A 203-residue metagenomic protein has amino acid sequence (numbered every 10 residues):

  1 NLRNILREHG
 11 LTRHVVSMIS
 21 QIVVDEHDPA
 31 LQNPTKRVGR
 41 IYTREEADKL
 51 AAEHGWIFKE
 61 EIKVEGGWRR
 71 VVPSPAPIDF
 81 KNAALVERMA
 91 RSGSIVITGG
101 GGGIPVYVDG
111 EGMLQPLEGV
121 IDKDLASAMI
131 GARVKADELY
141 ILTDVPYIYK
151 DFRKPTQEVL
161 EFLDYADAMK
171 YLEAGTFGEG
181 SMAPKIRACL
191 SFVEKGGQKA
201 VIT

Functional and structural regions predicted by a protein language model:
N1-K199: Nucleotide/pyrophosphate-binding catalytic subdomain
I202-T203: Glycine-rich phosphate-binding active-site loops on the catalytic face of alpha/beta enzymes
